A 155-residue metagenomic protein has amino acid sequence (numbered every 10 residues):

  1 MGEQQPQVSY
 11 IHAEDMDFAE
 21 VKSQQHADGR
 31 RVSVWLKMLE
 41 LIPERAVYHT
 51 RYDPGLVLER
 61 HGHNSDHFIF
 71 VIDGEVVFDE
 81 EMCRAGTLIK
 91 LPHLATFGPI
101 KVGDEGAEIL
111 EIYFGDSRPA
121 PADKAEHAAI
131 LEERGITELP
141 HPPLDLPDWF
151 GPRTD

Functional and structural regions predicted by a protein language model:
M1-E44, A125-I130, I136-D155: A short, N-terminal "cap"/entry segment at the start of jelly-roll beta-barrel domains of the cupin/DSBH fold
S9-A13, P54, D116: Glyoxalase I/VOC metalloenzyme domain signal
R31-W35, E40-G62, H93-T96: Conserved short histidine dyad/triad with adjacent acidic residue
R45-V47, G86, A107: Structural motif
P54-L56, H63-F78, A85: Glycine- and acidic-residue-biased ligand/ion/polar-headgroup-sensing regions
D73, V77, K90, E111-Y113: Long, hydrophobic, well-ordered secondary-structure blocks that form the structural core and pocket-lining surfaces
M82-R84, H93-D123: Ligand-binding loop in jelly-roll beta-barrel domains
